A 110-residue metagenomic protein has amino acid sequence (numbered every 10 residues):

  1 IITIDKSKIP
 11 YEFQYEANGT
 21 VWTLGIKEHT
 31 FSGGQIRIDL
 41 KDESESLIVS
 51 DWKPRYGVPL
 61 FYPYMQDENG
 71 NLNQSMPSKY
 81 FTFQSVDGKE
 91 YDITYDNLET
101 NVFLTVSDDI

Functional and structural regions predicted by a protein language model:
I1-E16, K53-D67: Short acidic, Pro/Gly- and aromatic-enriched capping/linker segments at domain boundaries
I1-P10, K27-F31, S46-I48: Short, surface-exposed beta-strand/turn modules with glycine/proline-rich turns and flanking aromatic residues
I2, L24, I38-L40, F81 (+1 more regions): Hydrophobic beta-strand residues in large extracellular and virion-surface proteins
Y11, I36, V102: Short beta-strand/loop motifs in extracellular/secreted proteins, especially within beta-sandwich accessory domains
W22-L24, L47-I48, Y91: Short, isolated positions in well-ordered beta-strands
T30-D87: Acidic, aromatic-enriched beta-alpha/helix-loop junctions
E90-I110: C-terminal charged interaction modules
